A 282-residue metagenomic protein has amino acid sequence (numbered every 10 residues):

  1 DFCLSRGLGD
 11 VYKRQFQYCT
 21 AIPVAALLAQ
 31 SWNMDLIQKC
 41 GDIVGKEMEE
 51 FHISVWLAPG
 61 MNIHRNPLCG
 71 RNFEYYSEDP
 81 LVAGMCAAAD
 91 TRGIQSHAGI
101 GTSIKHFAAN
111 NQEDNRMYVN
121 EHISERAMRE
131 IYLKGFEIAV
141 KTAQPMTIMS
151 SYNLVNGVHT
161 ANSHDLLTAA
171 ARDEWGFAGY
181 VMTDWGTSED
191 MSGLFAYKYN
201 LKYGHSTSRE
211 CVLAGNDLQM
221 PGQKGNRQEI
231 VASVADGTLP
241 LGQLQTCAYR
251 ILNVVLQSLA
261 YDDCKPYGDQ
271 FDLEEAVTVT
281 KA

Functional and structural regions predicted by a protein language model:
R6-A282: Glycoside hydrolase catalytic-domain context in secreted enzymes
